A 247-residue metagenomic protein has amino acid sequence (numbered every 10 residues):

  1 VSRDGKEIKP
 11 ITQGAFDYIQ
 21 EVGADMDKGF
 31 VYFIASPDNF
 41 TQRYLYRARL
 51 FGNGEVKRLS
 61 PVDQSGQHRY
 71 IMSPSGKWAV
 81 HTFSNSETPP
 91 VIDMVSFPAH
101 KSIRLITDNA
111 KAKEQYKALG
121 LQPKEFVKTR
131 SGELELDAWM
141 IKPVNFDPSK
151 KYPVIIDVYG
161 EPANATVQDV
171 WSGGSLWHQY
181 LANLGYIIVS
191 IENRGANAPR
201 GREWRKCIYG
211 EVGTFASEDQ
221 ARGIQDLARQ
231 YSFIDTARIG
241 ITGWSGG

Functional and structural regions predicted by a protein language model:
V1, T12, D25, Y32-N39 (+2 more regions): Beta-strand C-termini and the immediately following turn/loop, strongest in propeller blades
V1, Y44-Y46, V91-D93: A short loop-to-beta-strand structural motif that recurs across blades of beta-propeller domains
S2-K6, R49-N53, F97-A99: Short loop/turn segments that connect beta-strands within beta-propeller blades
E7, Y18-G23: A structural signal for short, hydrophobic beta-strand segments that form beta-sheets in beta-rich/all-beta domains
E7-T12, E55-P61: A short beta-strand motif characteristic of beta-propeller blades
F16, D63-Q64: Short loop/turn positions that demarcate and connect the beta-strands within blades of beta-propeller repeat domains
K28, S60-P61, Q67-G247: Serine-hydrolase catalytic core recognition
